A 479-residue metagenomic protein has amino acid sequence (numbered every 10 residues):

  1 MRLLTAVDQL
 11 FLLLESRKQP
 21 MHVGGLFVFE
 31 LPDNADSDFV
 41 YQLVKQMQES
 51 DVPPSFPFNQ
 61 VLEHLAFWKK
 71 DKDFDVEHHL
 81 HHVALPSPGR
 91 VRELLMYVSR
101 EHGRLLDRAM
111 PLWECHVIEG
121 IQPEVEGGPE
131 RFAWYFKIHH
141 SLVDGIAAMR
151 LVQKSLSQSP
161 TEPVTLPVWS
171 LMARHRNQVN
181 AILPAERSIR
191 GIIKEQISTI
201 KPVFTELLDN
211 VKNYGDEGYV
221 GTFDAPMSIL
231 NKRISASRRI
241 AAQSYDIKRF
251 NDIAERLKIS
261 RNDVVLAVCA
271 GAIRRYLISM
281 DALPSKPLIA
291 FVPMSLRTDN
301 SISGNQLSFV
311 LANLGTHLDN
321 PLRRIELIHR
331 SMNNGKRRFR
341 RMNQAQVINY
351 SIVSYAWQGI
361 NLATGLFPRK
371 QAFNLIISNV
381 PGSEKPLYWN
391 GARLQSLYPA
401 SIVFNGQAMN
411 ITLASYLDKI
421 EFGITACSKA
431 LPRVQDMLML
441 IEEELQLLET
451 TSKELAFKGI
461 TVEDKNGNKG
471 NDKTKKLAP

Functional and structural regions predicted by a protein language model:
M1-A6, L26-D36, V44-E49, P57-Q407 (+2 more regions): Soluble acyl-CoA-dependent acyltransferase catalytic core bearing the H(X)4D motif
F11, E15-S16: Basic/hydrophobic alpha-helical interface regions
